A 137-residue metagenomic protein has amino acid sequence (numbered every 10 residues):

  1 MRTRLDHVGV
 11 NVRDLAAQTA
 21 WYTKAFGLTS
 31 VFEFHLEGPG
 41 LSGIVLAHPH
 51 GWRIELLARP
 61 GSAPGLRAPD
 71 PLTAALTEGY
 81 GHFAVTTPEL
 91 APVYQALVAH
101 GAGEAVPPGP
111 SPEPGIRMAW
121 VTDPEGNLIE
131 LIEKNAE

Functional and structural regions predicted by a protein language model:
M1, S42-A47, V85, Y94-E137: Vicinal oxygen chelate
R2, V10-I54: Core segments of cupin and vicinal oxygen chelate
V8, F83: Hydrophobic adenine-recognition pocket in adenosine-nucleotide-binding enzymes
D14-L15, P88-L90: Helix N-cap motif at beta-to-alpha junctions
F32, A68-A74: Short, P/G- and charge-enriched loop/turn segments at secondary-structure junctions
W52, P60-A63, E137: Active-site/binding-pocket entry motifs
L56, T73-L76: Helix-adjacent hinge/juxtasegments
